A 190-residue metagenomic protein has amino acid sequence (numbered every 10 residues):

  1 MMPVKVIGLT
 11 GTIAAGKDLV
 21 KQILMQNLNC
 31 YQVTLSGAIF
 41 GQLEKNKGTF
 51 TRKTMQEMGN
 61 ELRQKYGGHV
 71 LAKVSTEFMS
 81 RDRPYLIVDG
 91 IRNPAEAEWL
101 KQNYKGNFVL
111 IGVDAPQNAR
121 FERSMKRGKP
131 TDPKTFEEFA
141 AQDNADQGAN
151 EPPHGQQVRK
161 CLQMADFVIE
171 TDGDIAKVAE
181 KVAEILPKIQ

Functional and structural regions predicted by a protein language model:
M1-K5: Extreme N-terminal, non-catalytic leader segments that precede Walker-type/kinase nucleotide-binding cores
T12: P-loop (Walker A) phosphate-binding loop of NTP-binding proteins
K17-D18: Walker A/P-loop
C30-I87, I91-W99, T131, E137-A140: ATP-dependent small-molecule kinase phosphotransfer cores that center on conserved nucleotide phosphate-binding segments
A38, A115-R120, D174-I175: Conserved nucleotide-binding/hydrolysis micro-motifs of P-loop NTPases
H69-V70, K126-K181, K188: Small-molecule kinase domains that catalyze NTP-dependent phosphoryl transfer to phosphate-bearing small molecules
D89-G90, N103-K134: Conserved phosphate-donor/acceptor-positioning beta-strand/loop module used by diverse small-molecule
